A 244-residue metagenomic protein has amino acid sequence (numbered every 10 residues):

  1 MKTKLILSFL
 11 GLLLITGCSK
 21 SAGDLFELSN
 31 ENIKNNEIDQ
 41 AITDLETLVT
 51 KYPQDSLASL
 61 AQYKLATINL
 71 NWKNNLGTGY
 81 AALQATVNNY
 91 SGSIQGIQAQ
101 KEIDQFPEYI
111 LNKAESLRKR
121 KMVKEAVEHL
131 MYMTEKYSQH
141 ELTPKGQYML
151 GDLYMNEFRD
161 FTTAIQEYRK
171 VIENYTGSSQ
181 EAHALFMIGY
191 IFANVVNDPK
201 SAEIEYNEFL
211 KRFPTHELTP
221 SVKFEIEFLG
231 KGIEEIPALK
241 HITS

Functional and structural regions predicted by a protein language model:
M1-K2: N-terminal secretory signal peptides that target proteins for export/translocation
L5-L7, G17-S244: Acidic, polar-rich low-complexity tracts and alpha-helical solenoid repeat scaffolds
L13-I15: Hydrophobic core
